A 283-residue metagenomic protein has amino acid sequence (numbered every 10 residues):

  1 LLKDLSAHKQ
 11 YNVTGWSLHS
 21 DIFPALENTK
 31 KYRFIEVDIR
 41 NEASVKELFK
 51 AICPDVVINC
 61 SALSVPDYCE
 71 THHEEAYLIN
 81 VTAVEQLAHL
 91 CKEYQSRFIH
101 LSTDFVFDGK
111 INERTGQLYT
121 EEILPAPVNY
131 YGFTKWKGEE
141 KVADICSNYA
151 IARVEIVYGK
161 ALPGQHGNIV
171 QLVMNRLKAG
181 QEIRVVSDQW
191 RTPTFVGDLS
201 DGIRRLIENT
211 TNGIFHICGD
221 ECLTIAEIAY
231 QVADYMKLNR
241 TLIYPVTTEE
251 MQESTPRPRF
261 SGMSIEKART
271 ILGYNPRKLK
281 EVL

Functional and structural regions predicted by a protein language model:
L1-V56: N-terminal Rossmann/SDR dinucleotide-binding element
W16, V57-S61, F98-D104, D108 (+1 more regions): SDR active-site strand-loop-helix element
I39-I79, K92: NAD(P)H-binding glycine-rich loop region in Rossmannoid oxidoreductase-like domains and their noncatalytic homologs
L78, A83-Q86, V106-F107, I111-A152 (+1 more regions): Catalytic helix-loop patch of NAD(P)-dependent Rossmann-fold dehydrogenases
E140-R191, D198: NAD(P)-dependent short-chain dehydrogenase/reductase
G159, V185-W190, F215-C222, I271: Glycine-rich Rossmann NAD(P)(H)-binding loop
G202, N209-S254, R259-F260: Mid/C-terminal beta-alpha module of Rossmann-like enzyme folds, strongest in SDR-family dehydrogenases/epimerases
P256-L283: C-terminal amphipathic/interface module of NAD(P)-dependent oxidoreductases and related NAD-binding regulators
